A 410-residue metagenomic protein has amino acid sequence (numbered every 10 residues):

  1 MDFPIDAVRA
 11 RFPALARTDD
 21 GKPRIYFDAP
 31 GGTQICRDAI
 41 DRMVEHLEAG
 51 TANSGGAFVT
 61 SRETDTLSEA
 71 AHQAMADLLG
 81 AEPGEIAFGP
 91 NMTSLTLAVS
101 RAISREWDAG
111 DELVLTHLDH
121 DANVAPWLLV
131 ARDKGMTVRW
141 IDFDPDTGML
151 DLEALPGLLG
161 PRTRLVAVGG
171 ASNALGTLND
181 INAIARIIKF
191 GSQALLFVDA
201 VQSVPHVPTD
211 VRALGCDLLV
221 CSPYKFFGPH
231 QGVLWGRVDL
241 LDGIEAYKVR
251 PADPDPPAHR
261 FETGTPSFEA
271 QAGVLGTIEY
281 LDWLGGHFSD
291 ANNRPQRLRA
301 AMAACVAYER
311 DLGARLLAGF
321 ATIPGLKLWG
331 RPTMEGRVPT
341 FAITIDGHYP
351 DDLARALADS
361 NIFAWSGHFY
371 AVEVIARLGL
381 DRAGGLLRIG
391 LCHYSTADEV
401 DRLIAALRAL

Functional and structural regions predicted by a protein language model:
M1-L410: Pyridoxal 5′-phosphate
